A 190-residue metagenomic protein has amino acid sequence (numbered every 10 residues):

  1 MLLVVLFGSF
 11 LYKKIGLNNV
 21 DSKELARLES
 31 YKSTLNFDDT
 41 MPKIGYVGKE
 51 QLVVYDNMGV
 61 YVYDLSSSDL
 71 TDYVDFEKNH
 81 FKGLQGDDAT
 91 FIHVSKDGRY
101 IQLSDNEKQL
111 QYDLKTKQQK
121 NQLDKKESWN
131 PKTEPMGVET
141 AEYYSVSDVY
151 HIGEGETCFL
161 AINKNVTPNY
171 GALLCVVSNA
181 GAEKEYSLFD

Functional and structural regions predicted by a protein language model:
M1-K13: Sec-dependent N-terminal signal peptides of Gram-positive bacterial secreted proteins and lipoproteins
S9-Y12, G83, A161: Generic detector of N-terminal low-structure segments
G16-N36, V60-F81, K108-E139, T167-F189: Surface-exposed loop/turn elements that mediate protein-protein interactions on large endomembrane-trafficking
Y31-V60: Beta-strand-rich domains and repeat architectures in extracellular enzymes and scaffolds, especially beta-propellers
D38-G45, F81-V94, S128-Y150, D190: Repeated scaffold domains used in trafficking and secretory/extracellular systems, primarily beta-propellers
G45-D56, H93, G98-D105, Y150-H151 (+1 more regions): Short beta-strand elements that form the blades of beta-propeller/WD-repeat-like and other beta-sheet-rich scaffold
N57-M58, D87-D88, Y144-S145, N169-A172: Short, surface-exposed coil-to-beta transition loops
Y73-D75, H80-G98, L103-D105: Structured, soluble extracytoplasmic/luminal domains of envelope-associated proteins
